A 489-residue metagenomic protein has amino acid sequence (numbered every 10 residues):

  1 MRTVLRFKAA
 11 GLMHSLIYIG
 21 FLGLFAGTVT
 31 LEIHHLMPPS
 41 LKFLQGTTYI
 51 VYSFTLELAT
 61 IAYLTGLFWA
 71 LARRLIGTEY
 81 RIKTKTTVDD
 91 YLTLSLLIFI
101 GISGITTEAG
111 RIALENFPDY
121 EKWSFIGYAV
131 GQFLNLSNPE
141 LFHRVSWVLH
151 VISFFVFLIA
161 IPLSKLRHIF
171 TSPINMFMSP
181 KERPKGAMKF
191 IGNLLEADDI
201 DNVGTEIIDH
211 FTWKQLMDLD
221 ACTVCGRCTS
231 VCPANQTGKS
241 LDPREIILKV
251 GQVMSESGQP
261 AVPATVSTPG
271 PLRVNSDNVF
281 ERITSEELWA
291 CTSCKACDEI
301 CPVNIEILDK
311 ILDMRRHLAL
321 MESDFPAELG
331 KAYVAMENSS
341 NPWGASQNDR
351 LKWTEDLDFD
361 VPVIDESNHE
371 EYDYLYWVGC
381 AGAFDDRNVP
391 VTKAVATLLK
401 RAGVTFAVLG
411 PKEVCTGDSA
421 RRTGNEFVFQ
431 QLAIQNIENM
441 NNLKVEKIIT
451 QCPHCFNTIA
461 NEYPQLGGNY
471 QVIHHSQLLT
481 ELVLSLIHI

Functional and structural regions predicted by a protein language model:
M1-T205, L248, V253: Membrane-embedded alpha-helical bundles of multi-pass integral membrane proteins
M1-W69, I76, H210-L219, L241-E245 (+2 more regions): Iron-sulfur-cluster electron-transfer modules
I152-S153, C225-T229, C291-K295, I311: Short acidic (Asp/Glu) and glycine-rich catalytic loops that position anionic groups and cofactors
F155-V156, C232-N235, D298-E299, L318: Charged, low-complexity surface segments at secondary-structure and domain boundaries
L158-C291, S339: Ferredoxin-type iron-sulfur electron-transfer modules and their immediate structural context
G468-H475: Short hydrophobic/aromatic-enriched beta-strand-loop microsegments
Q477-S485: A general structural motif
I487-I489: Conserved small/polar residues in nucleotide/adenosyl-binding loops
